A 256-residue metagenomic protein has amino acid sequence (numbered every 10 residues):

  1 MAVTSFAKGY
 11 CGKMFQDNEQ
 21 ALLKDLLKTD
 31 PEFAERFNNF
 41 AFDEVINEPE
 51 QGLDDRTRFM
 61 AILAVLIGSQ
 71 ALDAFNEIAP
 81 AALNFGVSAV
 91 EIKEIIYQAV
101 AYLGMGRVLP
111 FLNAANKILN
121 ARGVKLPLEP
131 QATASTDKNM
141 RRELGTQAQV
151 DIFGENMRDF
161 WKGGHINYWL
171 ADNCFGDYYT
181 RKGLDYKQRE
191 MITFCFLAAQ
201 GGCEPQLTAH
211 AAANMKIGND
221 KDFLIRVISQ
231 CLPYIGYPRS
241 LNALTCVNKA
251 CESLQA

Functional and structural regions predicted by a protein language model:
M1-R56, S69, N76, V108-K187 (+3 more regions): Acidic, glycine/proline-rich low-complexity segments that act as flexible tails and inter-domain linkers
D54, S88-E91, D185, G218-D222: Helix N-cap / loop-to-helix initiation motif
T57-L66, F75, I95-I96, Q188-A198 (+2 more regions): Short, structured motif recognition centered on aromatic/hydrophobic residues
I67, F85, Q98-M105, A198 (+1 more regions): A short structural micro-motif
N76-I78, E204-A212: Short conserved catalytic/interaction loops centered on acidic-Pro-aromatic/His motifs
I78-A114: Hydrophobic/aromatic-rich structural module bridging two neighboring secondary-structure elements via a short loop
A209-A211, I217-C231, I235: Extended hydrophobic/aromatic segments used for targeting, binding, or gating
